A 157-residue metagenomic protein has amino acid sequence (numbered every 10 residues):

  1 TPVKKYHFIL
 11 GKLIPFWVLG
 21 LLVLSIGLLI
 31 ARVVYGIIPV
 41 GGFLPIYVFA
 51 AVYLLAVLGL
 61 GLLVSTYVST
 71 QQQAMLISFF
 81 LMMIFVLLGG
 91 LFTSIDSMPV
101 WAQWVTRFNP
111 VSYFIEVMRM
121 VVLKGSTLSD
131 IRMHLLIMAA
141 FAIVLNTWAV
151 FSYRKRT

Functional and structural regions predicted by a protein language model:
K5, I9-S78, M83, S129-M133 (+1 more regions): Alpha-helical transmembrane segments and their short interhelical loops
I26-G27, A31, L60, F85 (+3 more regions): Short, functionally important structural connectors and interaction interfaces within domains
V34, I38-P39, V68, Q72 (+4 more regions): Membrane-interfacial segments
I38, G90-I143: Membrane-interfacial helix-loop-helix junctions in multi-pass membrane proteins
L63, V122, I137-T157: Junction motif at the cytosolic side of a transmembrane helix
